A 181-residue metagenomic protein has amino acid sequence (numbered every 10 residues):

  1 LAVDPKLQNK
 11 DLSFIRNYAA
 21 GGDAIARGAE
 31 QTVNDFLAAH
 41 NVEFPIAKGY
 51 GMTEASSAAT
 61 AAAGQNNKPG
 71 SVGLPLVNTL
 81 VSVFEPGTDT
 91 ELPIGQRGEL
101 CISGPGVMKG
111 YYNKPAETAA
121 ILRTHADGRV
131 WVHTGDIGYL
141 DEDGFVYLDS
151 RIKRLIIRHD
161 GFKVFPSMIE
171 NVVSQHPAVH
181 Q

Functional and structural regions predicted by a protein language model:
A2-P69, L80: Gly/Ser/Thr-rich phosphate-binding loop
D4, P115, H176-P177: Acidic-histidine catalytic/liganding microenvironments
K10-S13, G95, V132, P177-A178: Structured loop/turn residues at beta-strand edges in well-structured enzyme cores
N34, V72, V77-T79, G98 (+2 more regions): Change "...and in nucleic-acid phosphodiester-cleaving endonucleases..." to "...and in nucleic-acid processing enzymes
A59, N78-L80, G128-V130, T134-G135: Short loop/turn microsegments at loop-to-beta-strand junctions
K68, S82-C101, T124, Y139-D143: Conserved beta-loop-beta connector loops within the AMP-binding
L74-N78, T90-R123, D160-V164: Conserved ATP/PPi-binding loop(s) of AMP-dependent carboxylate-activating enzymes
G104, K109-G110, A120, R129 (+1 more regions): AMP-binding/adenylate-forming catalytic core of the ANL superfamily
